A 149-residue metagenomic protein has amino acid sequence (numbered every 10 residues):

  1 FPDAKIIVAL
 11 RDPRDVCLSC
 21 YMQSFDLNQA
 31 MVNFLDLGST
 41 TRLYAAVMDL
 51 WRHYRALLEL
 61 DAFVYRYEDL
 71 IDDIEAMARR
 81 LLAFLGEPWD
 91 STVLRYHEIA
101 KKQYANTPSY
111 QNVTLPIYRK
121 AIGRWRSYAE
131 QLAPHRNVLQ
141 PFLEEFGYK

Functional and structural regions predicted by a protein language model:
P2-Y21: Conserved phosphate-donor/acceptor-positioning beta-strand/loop module used by diverse small-molecule
C17-V64, D72-K149: PAPS-dependent sulfotransferases, especially Golgi type II membrane carbohydrate sulfotransferases
